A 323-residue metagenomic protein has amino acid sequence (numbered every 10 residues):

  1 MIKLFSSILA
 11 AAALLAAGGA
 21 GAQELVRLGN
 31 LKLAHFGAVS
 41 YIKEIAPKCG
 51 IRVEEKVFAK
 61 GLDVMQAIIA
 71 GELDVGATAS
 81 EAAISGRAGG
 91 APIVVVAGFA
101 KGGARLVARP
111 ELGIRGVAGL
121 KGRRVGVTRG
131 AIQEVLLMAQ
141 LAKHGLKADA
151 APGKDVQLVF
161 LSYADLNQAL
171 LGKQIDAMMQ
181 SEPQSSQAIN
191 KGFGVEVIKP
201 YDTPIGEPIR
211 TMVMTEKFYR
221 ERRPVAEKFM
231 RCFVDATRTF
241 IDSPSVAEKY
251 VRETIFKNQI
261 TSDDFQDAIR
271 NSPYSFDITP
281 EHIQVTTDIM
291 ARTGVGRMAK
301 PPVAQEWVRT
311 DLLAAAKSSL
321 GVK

Functional and structural regions predicted by a protein language model:
M1-I8: Bacterial N-terminal signal peptides that target proteins for export
A17-G19: N-terminal signal peptide c-region/cleavage motif recognized by signal peptidases
E24-F160, G172, D176-E182, F193-K199 (+1 more regions): Short, glycine-/small- and polar/acidic-enriched structural segments that line small-molecule recognition paths
F36-I42, M65, S80-A83, V117 (+11 more regions): Extracytoplasmic/secreted envelope proteins and their assembly/folding machinery, especially bacterial periplasmic
K48-G50, D202-P204, S272-T279: Short, solvent-exposed loop/beta-turn-alpha elements that line the ligand-binding surface or hinge of extracytoplasmic
E81-A82, P152-D155, V159, A164-T254: Pocket-lining segment of extracytoplasmic ligand-binding domains
R220-A299: Secondary-structure end/capping motifs
A291-K323: Conserved C-terminal helix/tail region of periplasmic/extracytoplasmic solute-binding proteins
